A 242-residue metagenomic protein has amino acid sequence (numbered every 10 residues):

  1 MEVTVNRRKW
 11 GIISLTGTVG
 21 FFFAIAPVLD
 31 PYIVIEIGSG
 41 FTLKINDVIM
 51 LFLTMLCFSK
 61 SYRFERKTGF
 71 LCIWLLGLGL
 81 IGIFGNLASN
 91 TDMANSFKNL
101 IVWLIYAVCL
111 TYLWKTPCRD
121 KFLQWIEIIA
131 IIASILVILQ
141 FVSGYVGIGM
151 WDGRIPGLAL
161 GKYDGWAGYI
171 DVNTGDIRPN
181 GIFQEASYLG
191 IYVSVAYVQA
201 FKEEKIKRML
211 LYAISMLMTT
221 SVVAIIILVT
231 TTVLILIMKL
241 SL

Functional and structural regions predicted by a protein language model:
M1-Y62, L80-N86: N-terminal signal-anchor transmembrane segment
K9-F21, Y62-L76, R119-I126, K207-R208: Membrane-interfacial loop-to-transmembrane alpha-helix junctions, especially the N-terminal start
F21-P31, L75-N86, I132-L139, A213-T220: Aromatic-anchored segments of alpha-helical transmembrane domains
L29, G40-S59, F97-V108, S187-Y197 (+1 more regions): Membrane-embedded alpha-helical segments of multi-pass membrane proteins, especially the transmembrane helices
T54-E65, L110-R119, Q199-I206, V233-S241: Structural signal for the C-terminal ends of transmembrane alpha-helices and the immediately following loop
I73-G77, N90-W114, W125: Aromatic-anchored transmembrane helix interface
Q124-I148, A167-T220, I225-M238: Alpha-helical transmembrane segments of multi-pass inner-membrane proteins
Y145-W166: Juxtamembrane non-transmembrane "cap" segments at the membrane-aqueous interface of multi-pass membrane proteins
